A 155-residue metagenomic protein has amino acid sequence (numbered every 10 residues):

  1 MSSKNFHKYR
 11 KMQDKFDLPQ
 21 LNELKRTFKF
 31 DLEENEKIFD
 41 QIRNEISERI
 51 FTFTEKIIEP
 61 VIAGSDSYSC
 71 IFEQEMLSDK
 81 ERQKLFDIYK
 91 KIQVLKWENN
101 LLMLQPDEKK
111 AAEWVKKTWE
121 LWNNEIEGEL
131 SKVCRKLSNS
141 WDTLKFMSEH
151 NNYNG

Functional and structural regions predicted by a protein language model:
S2-G155: Long, low-complexity or tandemly repetitive, helically biased scaffold regions used for multimeric assembly/adhesion
